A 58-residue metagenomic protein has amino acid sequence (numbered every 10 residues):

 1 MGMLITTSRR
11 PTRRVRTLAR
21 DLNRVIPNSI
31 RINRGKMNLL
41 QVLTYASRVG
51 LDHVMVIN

Functional and structural regions predicted by a protein language model:
M1-N58: Secretory-pathway/membrane protein signature
